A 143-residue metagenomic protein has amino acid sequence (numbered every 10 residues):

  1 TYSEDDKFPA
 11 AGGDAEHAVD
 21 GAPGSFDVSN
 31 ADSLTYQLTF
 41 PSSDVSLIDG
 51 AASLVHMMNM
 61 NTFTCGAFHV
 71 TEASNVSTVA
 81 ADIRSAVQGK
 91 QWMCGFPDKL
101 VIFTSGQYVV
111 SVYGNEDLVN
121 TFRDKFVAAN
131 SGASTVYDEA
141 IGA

Functional and structural regions predicted by a protein language model:
T1-T64, V70-A143: Soluble, non-membrane globular domain cores that form compact, hydrophobic packing and curved binding surfaces
